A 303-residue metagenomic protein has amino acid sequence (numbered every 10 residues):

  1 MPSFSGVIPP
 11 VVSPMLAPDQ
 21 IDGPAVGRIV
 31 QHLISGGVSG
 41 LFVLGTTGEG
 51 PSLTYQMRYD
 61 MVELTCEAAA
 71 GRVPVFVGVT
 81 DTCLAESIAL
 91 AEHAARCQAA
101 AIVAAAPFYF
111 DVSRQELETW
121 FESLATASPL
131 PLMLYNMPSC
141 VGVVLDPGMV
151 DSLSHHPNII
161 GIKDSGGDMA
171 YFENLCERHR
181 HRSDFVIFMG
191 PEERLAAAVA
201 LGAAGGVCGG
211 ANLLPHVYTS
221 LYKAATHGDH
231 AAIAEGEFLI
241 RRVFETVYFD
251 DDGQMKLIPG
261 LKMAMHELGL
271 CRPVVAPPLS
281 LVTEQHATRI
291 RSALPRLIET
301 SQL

Functional and structural regions predicted by a protein language model:
P2-V144: Active-site beta->alpha loop and helix N-cap motifs at the rims of alpha/beta catalytic domains
G23-V30, P147, E284-L294: Short, amphipathic alpha-helical "lid/cap" segments that border enzyme active or binding sites
V26, R58, V62, S87 (+4 more regions): A general structural signal for well-ordered alpha-helical segments in protein cores
G36, D60, L64-A69, H93 (+8 more regions): Alpha-helical structural signal in soluble globular domains
V79-T80, A106, F110, Y135-G142 (+5 more regions): Glycine- and other small-residue-rich loops at beta-strand/loop junctions that grip anionic moieties
T126-A127, P138-V243: Catalytic alpha/beta core domains of metabolic enzymes, predominantly
A196-L303: Structured C-terminal cap/extension of enzyme domains
